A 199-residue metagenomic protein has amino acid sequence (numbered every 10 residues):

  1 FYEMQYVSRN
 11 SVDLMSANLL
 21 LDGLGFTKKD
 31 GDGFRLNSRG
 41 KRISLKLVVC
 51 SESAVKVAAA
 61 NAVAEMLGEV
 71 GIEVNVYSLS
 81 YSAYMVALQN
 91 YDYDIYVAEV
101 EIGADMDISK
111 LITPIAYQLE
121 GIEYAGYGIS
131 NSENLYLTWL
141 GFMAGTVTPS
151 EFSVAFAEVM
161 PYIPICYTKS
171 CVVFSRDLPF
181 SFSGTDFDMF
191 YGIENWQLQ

Functional and structural regions predicted by a protein language model:
F1-E65: Append "and occasionally in soluble cytosolic enzymes with long acidic Gly/Pro-rich linkers
Y2, E52-V55, S82-A83, E101-D105 (+1 more regions): Solvent-exposed loop/turn segments at secondary-structure junctions within structured extracellular/periplasmic domains
Y2-N10, V49-S53, E69, V76 (+2 more regions): Second-shell loop/turn segments in exported
L19, N75-Y84, S109-L178, Q199: Extracytoplasmic/peripheral linker and loop segments enriched in polar/acidic and small residues with frequent Thr/Pro
T27-G31, E69-S82: Short, well-structured beta-strand/strand-turn elements
N61-V70, S82-Y93: Short helices/loops that flank or line small-molecule/ion binding pockets
D94-E99: Paired acidic/hydrophobic, glycine-rich loop segments that form the ligand-binding mouth/hinge of periplasmic-binding
F174-Q199: Long beta-strand-rich cores associated with HINT superfamily self-processing modules
